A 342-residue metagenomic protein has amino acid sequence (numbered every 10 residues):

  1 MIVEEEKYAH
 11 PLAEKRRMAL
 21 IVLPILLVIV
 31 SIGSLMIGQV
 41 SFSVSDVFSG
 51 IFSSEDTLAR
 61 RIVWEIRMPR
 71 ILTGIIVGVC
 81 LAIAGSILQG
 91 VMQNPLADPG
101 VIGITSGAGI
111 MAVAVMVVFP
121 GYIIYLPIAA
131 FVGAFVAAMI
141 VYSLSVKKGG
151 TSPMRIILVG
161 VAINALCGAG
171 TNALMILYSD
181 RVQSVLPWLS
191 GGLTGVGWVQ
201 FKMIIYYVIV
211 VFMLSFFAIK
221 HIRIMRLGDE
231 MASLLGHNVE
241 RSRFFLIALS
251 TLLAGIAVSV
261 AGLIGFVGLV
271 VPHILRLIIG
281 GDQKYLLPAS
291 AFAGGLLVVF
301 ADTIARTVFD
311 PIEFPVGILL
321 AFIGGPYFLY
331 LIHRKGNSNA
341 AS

Functional and structural regions predicted by a protein language model:
M1-S342: Alpha-helical transmembrane segments in inner-membrane proteins
